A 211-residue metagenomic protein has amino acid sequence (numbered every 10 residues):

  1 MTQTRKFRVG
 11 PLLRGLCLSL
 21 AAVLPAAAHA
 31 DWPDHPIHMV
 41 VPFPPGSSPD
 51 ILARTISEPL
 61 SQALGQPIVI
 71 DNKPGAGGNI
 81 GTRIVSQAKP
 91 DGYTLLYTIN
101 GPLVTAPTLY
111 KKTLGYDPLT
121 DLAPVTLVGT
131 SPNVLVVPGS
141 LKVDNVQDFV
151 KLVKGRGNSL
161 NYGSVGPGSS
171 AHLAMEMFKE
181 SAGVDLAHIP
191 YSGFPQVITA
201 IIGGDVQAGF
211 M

Functional and structural regions predicted by a protein language model:
M1-P11: N-terminal secretory signal peptides that target proteins for export/translocation
V23-A27: N-terminal signal peptide c-region/cleavage motif recognized by signal peptidases
H35-P44, I68-V69, T94-Y97, A123 (+1 more regions): Short, well-ordered beta-strand elements
M39-A53, P74-A76, S164-S170: Extracytoplasmic "Venus flytrap"
G46-G65, H172-E180: Short, polar/charged alpha-helical segment
N79-T82, T105, V197-I198: Short, hydrophobic alpha-helical packing/hinge segments within bilobed ligand-binding/sensory domains
Q87-T94, T108-Q196, A200: Hinge/capping helix and adjacent helix->loop/strand transition within the periplasmic-binding protein
G92-T98, Q207-M211: Paired acidic/hydrophobic, glycine-rich loop segments that form the ligand-binding mouth/hinge of periplasmic-binding
